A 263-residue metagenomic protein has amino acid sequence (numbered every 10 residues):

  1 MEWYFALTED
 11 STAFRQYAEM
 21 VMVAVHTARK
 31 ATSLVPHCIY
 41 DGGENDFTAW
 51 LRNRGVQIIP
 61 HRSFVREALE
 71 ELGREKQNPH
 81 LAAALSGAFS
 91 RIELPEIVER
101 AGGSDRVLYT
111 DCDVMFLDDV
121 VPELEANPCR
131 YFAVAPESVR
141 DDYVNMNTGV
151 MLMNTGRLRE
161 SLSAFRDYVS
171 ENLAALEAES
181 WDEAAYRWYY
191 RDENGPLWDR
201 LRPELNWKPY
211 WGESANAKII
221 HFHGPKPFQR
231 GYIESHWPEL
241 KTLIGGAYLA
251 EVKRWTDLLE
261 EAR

Functional and structural regions predicted by a protein language model:
M1-L7, A13-V23, T32, C38 (+3 more regions): A glycosyltransferase accessory/donor-loop signature
A28, P95, D113, M151 (+2 more regions): A residue-level signal for conserved active-site and pocket-lining positions in enzyme catalytic cores
V35-D41, R106-L108, D113, F132-V134 (+2 more regions): Short, hydrophobic beta-strand segments that form beta-sheet elements in well-ordered domains
Y40-D46, S63, D118-V120, S138 (+2 more regions): Short, polar loop motifs at secondary-structure junctions
D46-A101: Active-site-proximal specificity loops/subdomain of glycosyltransferases
E67-G73, D141-T148, Q229-Y232: Short, charged, surface-exposed secondary-structure boundary motifs
E71-A82, N147-V150, S214-H221: Short, surface-exposed amphipathic charged segments that create phosphate/polyanion-binding patches used for binding
G87-N145, V150-T155: GT-A fold catalytic core of metal-dependent nucleotide-sugar glycosyltransferases, centered on the diacidic
